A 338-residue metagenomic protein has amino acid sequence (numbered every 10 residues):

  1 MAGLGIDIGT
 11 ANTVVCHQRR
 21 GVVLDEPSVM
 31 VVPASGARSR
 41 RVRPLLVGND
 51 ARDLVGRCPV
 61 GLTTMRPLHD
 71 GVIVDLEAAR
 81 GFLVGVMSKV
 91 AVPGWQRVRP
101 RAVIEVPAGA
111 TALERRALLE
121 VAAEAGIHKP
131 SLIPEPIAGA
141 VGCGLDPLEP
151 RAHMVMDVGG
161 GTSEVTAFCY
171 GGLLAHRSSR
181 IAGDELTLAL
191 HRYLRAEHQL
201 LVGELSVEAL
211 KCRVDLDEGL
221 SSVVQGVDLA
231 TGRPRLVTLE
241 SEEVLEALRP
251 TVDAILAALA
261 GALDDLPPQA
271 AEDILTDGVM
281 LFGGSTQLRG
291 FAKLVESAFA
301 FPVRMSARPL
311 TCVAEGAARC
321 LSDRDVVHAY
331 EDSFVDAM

Functional and structural regions predicted by a protein language model:
M1-M156, F168-V279, T286-V313, A318-M338: Nucleotide/phosphate-binding catalytic cleft detector across ATP-hydrolyzing and phosphate-transferring enzymes
G159-G160: C-terminal, charged low-complexity interaction regions
